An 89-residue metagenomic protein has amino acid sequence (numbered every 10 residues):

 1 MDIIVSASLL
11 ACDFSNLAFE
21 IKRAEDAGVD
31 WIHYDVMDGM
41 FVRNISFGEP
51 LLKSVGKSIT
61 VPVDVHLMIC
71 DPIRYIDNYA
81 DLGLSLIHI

Functional and structural regions predicted by a protein language model:
M1-L82: Conserved N-terminal beta1-alpha1 strand-loop-helix module at the mouth
I87-I89: Conserved small/polar residues in nucleotide/adenosyl-binding loops
